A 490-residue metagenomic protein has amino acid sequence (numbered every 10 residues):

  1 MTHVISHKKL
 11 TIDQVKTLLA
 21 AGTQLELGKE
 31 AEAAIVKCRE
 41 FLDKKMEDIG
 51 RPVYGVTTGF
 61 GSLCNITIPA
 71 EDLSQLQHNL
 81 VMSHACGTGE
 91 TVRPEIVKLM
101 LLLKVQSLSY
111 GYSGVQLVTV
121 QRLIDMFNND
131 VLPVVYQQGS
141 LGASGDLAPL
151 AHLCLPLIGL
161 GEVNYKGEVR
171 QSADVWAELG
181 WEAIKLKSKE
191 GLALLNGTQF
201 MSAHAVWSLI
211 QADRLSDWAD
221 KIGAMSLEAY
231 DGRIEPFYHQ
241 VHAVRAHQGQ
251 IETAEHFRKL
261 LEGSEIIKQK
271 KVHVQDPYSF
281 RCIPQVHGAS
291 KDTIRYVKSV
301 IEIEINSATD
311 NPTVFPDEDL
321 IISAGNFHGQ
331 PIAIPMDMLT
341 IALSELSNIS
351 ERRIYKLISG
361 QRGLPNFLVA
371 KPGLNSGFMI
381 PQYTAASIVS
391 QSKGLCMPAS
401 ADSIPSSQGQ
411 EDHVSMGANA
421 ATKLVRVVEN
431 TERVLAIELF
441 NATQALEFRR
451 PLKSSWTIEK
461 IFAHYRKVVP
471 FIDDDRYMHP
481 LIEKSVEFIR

Functional and structural regions predicted by a protein language model:
T2-G50, Q77-Y136, L227, H242: Glycine-rich, flexible loop motifs
T2-T23, L27-A34, C38-F41, M46-I49 (+1 more regions): C-terminal auxiliary extensions adjacent to catalytic cores
Y54-I68, D72-L76, S83-L108, Y136-I158 (+2 more regions): FAD-binding core of FAD-dependent oxidoreductases, characterized by glycine-rich FAD pyrophosphate-binding loops
D72-A85, K356-N366: Catalytic or ion-translocation cores adjacent to nucleophile or general acid/base/metal-coordination motifs in diverse
D72-Q75, T119, A212-R214: Short, low-complexity, polar/charged sequence segments that are solvent-exposed and flexible
Y112, L141-A143, G373: Conserved, non-catalytic sequence blocks in retroelement Pol enzymes and Pol-derived host proteins
V135-S140, D317-I321: Cysteine-centered functional microenvironments
